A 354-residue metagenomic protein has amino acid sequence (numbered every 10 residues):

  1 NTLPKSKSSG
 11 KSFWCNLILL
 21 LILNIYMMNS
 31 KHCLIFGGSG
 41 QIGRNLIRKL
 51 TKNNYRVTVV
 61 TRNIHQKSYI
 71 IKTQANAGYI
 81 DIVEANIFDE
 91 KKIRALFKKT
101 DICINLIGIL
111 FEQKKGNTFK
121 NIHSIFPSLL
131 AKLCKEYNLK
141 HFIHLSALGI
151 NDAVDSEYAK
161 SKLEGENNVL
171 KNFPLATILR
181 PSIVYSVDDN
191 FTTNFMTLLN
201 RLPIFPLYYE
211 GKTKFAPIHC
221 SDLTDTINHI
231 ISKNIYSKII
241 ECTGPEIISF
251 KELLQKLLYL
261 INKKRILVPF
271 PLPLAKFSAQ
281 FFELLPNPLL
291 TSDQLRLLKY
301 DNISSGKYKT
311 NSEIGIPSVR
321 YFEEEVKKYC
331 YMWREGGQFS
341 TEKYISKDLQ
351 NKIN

Functional and structural regions predicted by a protein language model:
C33-Y55: N-terminal Rossmann NAD(P)H-binding glycine-rich loop of SDR-like oxidoreductase domains
R56, I109-L110, G116-N172, A176-S182: Conserved Rossmann-fold NAD(P)-dependent oxidoreductase catalytic core, especially the SDR/UDP-sugar
H65-L129, L133-E136, L148-D152: NAD(P)H-binding glycine-rich loop region in Rossmannoid oxidoreductase-like domains and their noncatalytic homologs
S156, L179-M196: Flexible, glycine-rich beta-alpha linker
S186-N194, I230-I240, E246, N262-R265: Glycine/proline-rich active-site loop of Rossmann-fold NAD(P)-dependent oxidoreductases
N190-T192, E210-I231, K238-E241, E252: Substrate-positioning beta->alpha
Y208-T213, I240-I247, L258-N262, F270 (+1 more regions): Glycine-rich Rossmann NAD(P)(H)-binding loop
P273-N354: A hydrophobic C-terminal alpha-helical subdomain
